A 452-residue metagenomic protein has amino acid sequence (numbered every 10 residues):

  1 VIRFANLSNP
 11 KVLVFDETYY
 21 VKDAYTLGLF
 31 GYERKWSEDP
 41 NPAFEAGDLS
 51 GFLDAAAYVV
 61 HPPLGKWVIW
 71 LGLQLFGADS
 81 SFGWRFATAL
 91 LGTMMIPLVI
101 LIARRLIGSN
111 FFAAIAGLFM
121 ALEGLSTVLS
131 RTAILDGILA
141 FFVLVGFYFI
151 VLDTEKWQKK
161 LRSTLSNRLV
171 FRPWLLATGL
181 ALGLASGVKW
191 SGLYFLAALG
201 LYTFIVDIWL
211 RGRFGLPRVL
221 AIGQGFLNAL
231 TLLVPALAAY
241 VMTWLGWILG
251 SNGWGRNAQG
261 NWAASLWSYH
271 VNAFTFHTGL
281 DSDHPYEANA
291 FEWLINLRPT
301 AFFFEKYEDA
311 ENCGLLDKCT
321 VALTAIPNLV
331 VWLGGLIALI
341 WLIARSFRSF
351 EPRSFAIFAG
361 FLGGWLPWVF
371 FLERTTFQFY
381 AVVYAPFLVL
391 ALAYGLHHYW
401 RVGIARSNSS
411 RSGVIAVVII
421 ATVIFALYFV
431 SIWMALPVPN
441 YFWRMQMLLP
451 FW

Functional and structural regions predicted by a protein language model:
V1, A116-A121, V128, L182 (+1 more regions): Short helix- or helix-capping micro-motifs that position conserved polar/aromatic residues at function-defining sites
N6-A46, A221-R298, V438-M447: Aromatic-rich transmembrane-lumenal/periplasmic boundary elements in polytopic membrane proteins
L13-V14, W84, T88, R105 (+2 more regions): Short acidic/glycine- and proline-prone juxtamembrane loop motifs at membrane-interface regions of multi-pass membrane
V59-I69, G77-M94, A114, L129 (+2 more regions): Loop-to-helix entry region of an early transmembrane alpha helix in multi-pass inner-membrane enzymes
F86-I107, V145-F149, W341: Transmembrane-helix motifs of polytopic, lipid-linked glycan transferases
V99-L122, F141, L161-V170, F355: Transmembrane-helix signature of polytopic, membrane-embedded enzymes that assemble or transfer cell-envelope glycans
L106-I107, G146-L175, A185, F204-R213: Membrane-interface transmembrane helices that cradle and orient dolichyl/undecaprenyl
N167-W174, L182, L201-Y202, D207-R211 (+4 more regions): Transmembrane helical bundles and short interhelical boundary loops of multi-pass, membrane-embedded
